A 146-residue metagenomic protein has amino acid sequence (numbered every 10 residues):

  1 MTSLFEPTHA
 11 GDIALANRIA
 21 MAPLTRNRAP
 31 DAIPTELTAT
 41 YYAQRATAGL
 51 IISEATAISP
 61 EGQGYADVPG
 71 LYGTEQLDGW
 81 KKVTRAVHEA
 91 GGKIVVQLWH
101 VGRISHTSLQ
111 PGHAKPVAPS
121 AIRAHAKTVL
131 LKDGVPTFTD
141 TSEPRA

Functional and structural regions predicted by a protein language model:
M1-V101, S108: N-terminal capping/small domains of soluble enzymes
W99-A146: Non-globular sequence segments
